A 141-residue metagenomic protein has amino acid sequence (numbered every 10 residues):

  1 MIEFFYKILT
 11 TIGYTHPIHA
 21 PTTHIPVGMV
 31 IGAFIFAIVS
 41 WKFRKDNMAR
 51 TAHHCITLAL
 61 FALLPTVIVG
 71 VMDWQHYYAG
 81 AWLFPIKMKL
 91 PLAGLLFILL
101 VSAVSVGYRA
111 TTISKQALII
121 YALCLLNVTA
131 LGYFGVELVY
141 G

Functional and structural regions predicted by a protein language model:
M1-G141: Polytopic transmembrane helical bundles with strong interfacial aromatic enrichment
